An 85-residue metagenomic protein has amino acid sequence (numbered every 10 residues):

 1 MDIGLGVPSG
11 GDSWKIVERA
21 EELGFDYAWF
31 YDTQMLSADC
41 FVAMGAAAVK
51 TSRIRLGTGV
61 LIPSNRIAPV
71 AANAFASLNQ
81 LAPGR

Functional and structural regions predicted by a protein language model:
M1-P8, N65-R85: Flexible, glycine-rich active-site loops centered on histidine and acidic residues that chelate a metal or position
M1-T58: N-terminal beta1-alpha1-beta2 module of alpha/beta enzyme domains
T33-M35, V60-P69: Acidic, glycine-rich active-site loops and adjacent beta-strand->loop/helix elements that engage anionic groups
